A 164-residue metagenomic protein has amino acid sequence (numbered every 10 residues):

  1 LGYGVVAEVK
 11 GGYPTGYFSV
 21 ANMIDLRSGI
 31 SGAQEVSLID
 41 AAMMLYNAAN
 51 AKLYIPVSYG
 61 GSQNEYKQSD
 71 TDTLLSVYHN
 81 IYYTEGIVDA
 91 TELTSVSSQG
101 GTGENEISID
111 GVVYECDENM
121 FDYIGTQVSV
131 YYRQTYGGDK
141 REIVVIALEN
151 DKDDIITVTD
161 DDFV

Functional and structural regions predicted by a protein language model:
L1-I155, D160-D162: N-terminal propeptides
